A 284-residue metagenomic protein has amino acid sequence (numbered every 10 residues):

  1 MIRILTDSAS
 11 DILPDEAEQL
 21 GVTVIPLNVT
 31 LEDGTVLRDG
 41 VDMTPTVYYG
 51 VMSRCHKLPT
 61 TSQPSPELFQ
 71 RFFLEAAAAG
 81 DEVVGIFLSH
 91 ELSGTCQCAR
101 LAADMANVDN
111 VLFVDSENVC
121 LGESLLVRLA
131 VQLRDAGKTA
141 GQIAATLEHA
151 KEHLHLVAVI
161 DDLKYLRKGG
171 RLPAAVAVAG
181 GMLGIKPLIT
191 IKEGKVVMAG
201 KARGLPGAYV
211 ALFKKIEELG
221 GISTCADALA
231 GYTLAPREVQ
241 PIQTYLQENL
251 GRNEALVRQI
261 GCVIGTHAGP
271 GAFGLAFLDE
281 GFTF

Functional and structural regions predicted by a protein language model:
M1, P59-T60, I86, E117 (+1 more regions): Short, contiguous strand/loop micro-motifs
M1-I2, G80: Local beta-strand N-terminus motif with an aromatic residue
R3, A9-T23, N28-T30, G34-T35 (+2 more regions): Mixed-charge interfacial surface used for oligomerization/domain docking and macromolecular partner engagement
T35-G85, S89-V108: Class I S-adenosyl-L-methionine
